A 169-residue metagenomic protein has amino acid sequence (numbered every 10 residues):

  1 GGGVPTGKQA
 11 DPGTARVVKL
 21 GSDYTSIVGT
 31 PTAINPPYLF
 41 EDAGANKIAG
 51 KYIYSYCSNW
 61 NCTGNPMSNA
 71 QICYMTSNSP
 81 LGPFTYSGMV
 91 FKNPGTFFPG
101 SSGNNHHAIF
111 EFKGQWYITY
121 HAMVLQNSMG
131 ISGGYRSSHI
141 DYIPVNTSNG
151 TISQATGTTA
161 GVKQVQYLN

Functional and structural regions predicted by a protein language model:
G1-N169: Carbohydrate-active catalytic/glycan-binding domains of CAZyme proteins, especially the secreted or lumenal ectodomains
